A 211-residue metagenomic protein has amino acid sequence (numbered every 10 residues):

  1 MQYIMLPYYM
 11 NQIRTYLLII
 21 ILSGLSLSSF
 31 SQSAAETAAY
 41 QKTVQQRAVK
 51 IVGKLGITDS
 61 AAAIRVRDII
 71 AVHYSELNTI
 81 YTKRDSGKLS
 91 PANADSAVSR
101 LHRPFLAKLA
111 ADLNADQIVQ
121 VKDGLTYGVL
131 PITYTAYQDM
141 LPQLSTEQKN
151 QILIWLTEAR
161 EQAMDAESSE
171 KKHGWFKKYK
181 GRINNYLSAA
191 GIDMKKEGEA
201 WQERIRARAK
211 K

Functional and structural regions predicted by a protein language model:
M1-A35: Bacterial Sec-dependent N-terminal signal peptides
Q32-K211: Charge-rich (acidic/polar
